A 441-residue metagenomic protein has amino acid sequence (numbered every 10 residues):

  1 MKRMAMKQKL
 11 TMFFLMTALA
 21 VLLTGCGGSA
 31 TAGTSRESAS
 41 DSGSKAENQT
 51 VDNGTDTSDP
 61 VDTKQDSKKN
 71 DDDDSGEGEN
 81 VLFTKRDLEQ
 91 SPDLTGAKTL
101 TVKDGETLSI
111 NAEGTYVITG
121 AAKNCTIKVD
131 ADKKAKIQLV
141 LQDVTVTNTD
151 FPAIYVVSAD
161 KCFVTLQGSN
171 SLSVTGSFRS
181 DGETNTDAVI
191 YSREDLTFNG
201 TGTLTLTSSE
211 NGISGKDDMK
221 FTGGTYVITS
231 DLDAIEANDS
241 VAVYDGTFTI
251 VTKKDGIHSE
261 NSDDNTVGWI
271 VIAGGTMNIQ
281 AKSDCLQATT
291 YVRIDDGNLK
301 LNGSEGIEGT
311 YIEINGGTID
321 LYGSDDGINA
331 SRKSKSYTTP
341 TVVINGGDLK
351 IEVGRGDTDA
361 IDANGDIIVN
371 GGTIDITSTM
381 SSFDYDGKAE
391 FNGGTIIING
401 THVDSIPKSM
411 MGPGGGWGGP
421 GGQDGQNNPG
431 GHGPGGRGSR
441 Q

Functional and structural regions predicted by a protein language model:
M1-K7: N-terminal secretory signal peptides that target proteins for export/translocation
K9-Q441: A composition-driven surface/loop motif
